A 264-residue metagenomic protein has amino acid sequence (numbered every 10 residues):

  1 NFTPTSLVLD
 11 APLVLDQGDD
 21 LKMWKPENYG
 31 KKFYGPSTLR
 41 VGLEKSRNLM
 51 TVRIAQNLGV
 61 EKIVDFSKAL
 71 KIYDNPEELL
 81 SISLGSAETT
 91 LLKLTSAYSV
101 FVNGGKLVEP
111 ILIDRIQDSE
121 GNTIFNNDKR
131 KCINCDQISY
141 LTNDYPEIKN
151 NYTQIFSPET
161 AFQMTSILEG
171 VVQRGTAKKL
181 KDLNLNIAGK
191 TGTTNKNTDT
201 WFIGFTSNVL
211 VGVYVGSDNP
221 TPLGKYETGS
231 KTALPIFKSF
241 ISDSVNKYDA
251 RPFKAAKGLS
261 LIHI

Functional and structural regions predicted by a protein language model:
F2-T3, V64: Short helix C-cap/helix-to-loop transition motifs enriched in small/turn-promoting residues
T3-P4, L9, V41-K45, T90-I262: A penicillin-recognizing enzyme superfamily signal
V8-L13, P26-N103, G170: Active-site-adjacent helix/loop patches that line small-molecule binding or acyl-intermediate pockets
L15, M50-R53, D65, D74 (+5 more regions): Secondary-structure transition/capping residues
Q17, L21, L70: Flexible glycine/proline-rich, aromatic-decorated loop/lid segments
K22-K31, G35, L79-I82, E147-T153 (+1 more regions): Short beta-alpha connecting loops at secondary-structure transitions that line or flank enzyme active sites
